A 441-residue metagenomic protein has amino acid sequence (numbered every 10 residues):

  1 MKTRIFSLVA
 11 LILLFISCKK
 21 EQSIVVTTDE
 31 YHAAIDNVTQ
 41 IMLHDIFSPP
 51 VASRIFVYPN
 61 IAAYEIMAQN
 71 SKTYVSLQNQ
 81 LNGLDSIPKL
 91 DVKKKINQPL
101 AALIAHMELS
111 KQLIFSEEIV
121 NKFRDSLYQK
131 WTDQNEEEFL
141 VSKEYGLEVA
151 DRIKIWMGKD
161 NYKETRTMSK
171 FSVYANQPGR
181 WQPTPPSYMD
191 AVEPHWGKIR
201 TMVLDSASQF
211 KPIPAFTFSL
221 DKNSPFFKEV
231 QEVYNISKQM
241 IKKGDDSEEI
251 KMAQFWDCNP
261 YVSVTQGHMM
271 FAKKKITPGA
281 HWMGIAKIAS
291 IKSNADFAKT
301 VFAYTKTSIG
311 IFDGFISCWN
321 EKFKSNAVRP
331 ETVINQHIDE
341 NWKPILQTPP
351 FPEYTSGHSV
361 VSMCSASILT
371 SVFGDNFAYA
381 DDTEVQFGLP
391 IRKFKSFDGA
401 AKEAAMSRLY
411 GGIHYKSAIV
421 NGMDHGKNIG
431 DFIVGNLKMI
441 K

Functional and structural regions predicted by a protein language model:
K2-V9: Sec-dependent signal peptide recognition, specifically the positively charged N-region followed immediately by
L14-S17: C-terminal motif of bacterial Sec signal peptides marking the signal peptidase cleavage site
K19-K441: Acidic/polar surface patches and capping/hinge elements
